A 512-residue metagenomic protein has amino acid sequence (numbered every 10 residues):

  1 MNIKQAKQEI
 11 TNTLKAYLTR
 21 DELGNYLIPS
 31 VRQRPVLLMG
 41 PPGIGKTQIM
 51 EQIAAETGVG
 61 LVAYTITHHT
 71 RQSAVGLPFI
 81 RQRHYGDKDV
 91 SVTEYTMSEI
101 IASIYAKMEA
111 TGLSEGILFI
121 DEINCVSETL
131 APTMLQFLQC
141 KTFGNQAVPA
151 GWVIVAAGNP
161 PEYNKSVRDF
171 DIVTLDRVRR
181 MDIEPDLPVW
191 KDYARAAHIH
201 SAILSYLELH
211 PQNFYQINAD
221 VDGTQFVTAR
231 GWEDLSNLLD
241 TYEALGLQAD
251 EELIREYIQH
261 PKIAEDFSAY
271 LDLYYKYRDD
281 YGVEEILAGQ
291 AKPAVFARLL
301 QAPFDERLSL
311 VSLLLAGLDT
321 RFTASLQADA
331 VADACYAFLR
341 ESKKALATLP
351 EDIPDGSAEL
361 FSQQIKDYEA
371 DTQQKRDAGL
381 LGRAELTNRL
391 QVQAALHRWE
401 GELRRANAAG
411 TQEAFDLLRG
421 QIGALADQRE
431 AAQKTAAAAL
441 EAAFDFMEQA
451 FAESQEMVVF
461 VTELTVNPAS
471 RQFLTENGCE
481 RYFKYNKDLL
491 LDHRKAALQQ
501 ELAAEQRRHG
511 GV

Functional and structural regions predicted by a protein language model:
M1-Q212, I217-D220: AAA+ P-loop NTPase catalytic core and its hallmark functional loops
K4-K7, K15, K46, K88 (+13 more regions): Context-gated lysine
N25-R34, G43-K46, Y242-Y257, V512: Conserved, well-structured beta-alpha core segment at the onset of a catalytic domain
P35-L37, T57-H68, D89-G116, E128 (+12 more regions): Conformational switch/transducer regions in large eukaryotic molecular machines and scaffolds
A196-D355: Alpha-helical lid/collar subdomain of P-loop NTPases
L300-V512: Terminal-proximal interaction/regulatory segments of ATP-powered molecular machines
